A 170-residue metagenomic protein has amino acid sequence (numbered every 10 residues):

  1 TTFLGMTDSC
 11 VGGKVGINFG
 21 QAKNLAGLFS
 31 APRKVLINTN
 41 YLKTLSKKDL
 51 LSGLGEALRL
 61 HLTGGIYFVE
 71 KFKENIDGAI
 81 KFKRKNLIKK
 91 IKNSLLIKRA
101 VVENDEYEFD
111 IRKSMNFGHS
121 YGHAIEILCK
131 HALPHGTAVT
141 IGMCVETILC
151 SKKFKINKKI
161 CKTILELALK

Functional and structural regions predicted by a protein language model:
T2-N75: A glycine/threonine-rich phosphate-anchoring loop and its flanking beta-alpha core in nucleotide/phosphate-binding
E70, E74-L169: Active-site segments that bind and position negatively charged phosphate/pyrophosphate groups
